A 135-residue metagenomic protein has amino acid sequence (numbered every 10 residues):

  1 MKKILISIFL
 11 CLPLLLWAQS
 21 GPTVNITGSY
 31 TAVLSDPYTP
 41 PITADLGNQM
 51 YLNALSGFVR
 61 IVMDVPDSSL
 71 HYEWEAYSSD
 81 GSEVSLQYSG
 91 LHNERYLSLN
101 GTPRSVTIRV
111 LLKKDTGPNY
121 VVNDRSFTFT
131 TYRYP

Functional and structural regions predicted by a protein language model:
I4-L15: Sec-dependent N-terminal signal peptides
A18-Q19: Boundary of Sec targeting at the N-terminus
P40, A44-L46, L52-V65: A short beta-strand segment in extracellular, disulfide-stabilized domains
P66-E73: Solvent-exposed loop segments of extracellular immunoglobulin-like
S78-L97: Surface-exposed, flexible coil segments in extracellular/virion-facing regions
L97-R104: Surface-exposed, short loops/turns at beta-strand junctions within beta-sandwich domains
K113-N119: Short, solvent-exposed loop/turn segments at the edges of extracellular beta-sandwich modules
D124-T131: C-terminal edge beta-strand
